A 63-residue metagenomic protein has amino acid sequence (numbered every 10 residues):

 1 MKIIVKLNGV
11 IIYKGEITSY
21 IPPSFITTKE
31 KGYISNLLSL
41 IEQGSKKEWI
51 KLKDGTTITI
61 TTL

Functional and structural regions predicted by a protein language model:
M1-T28: N-terminal acidic leader/helix
E30-I34: Short amphipathic alpha-helical segments that mediate assembly, nucleic-acid/protein binding, or membrane association
S35-L63: Short, mixed-charge low-complexity intrinsically disordered segments
